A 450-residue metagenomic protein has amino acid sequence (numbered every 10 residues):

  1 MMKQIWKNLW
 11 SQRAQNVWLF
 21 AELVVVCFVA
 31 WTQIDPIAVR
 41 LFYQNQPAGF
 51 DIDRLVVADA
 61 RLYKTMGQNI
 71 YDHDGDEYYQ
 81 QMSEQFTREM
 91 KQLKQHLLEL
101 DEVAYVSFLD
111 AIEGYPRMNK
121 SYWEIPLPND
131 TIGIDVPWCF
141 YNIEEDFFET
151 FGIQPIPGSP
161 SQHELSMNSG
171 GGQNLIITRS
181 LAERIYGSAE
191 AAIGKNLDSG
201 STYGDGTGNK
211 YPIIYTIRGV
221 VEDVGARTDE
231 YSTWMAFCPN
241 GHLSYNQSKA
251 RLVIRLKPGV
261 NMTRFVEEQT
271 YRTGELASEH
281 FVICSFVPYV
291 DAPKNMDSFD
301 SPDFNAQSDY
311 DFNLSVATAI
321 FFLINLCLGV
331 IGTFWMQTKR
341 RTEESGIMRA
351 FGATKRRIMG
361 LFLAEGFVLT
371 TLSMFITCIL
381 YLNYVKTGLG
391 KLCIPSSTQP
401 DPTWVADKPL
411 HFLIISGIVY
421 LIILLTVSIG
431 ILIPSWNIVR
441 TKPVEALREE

Functional and structural regions predicted by a protein language model:
M2-N8, R40-Y43, I414-E450: C-terminal membrane-exit region of the final transmembrane helix in multipass inner-membrane proteins
K3-K7, L328-G366, R440-E450: Intracellular coupling helices
R13-A38, Q307-E343, V368-L380, L425 (+1 more regions): Hydrophobic alpha-helical transmembrane segments of multi-pass inner-membrane transport and secretion
I34-I134, G388-P402, K408: Membrane-proximal extracellular/periplasmic loop immediately following the first transmembrane helix
F86-R88, N142, S201-C284: Small-residue transmembrane helix packing/gating motifs
G133-M235: Hydrophobic secondary-structure segments that place a key small or acidic residue at a functional site
Q269-F312, P402-W404: A cross-kingdom feature of multi-pass membrane systems that activates on extracytoplasmic/periplasmic
E343-L389, I418, I422, T426: Transmembrane alpha-helical interface segments in multi-pass membrane proteins
